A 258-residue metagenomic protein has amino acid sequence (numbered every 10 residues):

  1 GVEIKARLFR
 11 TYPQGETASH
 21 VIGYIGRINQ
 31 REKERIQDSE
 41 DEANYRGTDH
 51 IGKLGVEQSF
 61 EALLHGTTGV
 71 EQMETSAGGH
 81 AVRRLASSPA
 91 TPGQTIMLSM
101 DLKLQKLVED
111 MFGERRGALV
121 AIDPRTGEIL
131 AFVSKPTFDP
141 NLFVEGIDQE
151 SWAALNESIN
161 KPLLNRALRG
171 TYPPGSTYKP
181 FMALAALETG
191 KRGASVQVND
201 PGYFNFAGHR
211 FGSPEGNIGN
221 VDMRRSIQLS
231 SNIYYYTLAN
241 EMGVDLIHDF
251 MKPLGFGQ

Functional and structural regions predicted by a protein language model:
G1-A118, V133, F138-R166, T171: Extracytoplasmic/periplasmic proteins that interact with beta-lactams or build/remodel peptidoglycan
T75-S87, M100, G117, P124-T177 (+1 more regions): Beta-lactam-recognizing serine transpeptidase/beta-lactamase-like catalytic domain environment
